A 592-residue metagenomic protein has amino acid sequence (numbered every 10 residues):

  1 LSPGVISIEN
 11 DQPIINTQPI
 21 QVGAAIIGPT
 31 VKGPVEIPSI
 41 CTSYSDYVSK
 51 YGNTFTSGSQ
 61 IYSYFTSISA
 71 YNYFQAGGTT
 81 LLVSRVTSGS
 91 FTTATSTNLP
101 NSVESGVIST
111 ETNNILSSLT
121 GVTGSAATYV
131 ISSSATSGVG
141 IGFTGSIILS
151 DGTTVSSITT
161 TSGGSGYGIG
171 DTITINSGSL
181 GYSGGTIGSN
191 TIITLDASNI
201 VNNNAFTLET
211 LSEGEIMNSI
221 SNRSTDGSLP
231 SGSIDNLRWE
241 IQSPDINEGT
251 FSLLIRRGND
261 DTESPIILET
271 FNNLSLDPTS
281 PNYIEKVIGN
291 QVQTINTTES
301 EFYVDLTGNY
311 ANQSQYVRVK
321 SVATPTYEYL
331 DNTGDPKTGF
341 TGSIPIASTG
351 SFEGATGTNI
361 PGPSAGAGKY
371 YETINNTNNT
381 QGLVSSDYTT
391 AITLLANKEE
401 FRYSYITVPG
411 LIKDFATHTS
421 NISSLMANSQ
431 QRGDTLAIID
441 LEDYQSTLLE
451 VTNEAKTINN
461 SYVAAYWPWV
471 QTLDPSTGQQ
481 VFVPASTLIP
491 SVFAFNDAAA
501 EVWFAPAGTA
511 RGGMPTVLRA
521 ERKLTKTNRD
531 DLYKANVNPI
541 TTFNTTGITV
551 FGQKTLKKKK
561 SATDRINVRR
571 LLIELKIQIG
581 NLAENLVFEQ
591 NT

Functional and structural regions predicted by a protein language model:
L1-P100, S125, N203, P244-T262 (+2 more regions): Structured, hydrophobic secondary-structure cores that serve as assembly/anchoring elements
S2, S7-N10, F55, S96 (+2 more regions): Charged, amphipathic alpha-helical segments
N16-T17, Y71-N72, E104-T123, S165-G166 (+2 more regions): Short linear motifs in intrinsically disordered
I68, V139-I148, T191-T194, V201 (+2 more regions): Short small/polar-residue motifs
T95-S105, T144-I148, I192-T194, S219-I220 (+3 more regions): Short amphipathic beta-strand/extended segments with alternating polar/hydrophobic composition
G106-N199, G232: Conserved, function-critical positions that sit in or immediately flank catalytic and ligand-binding motifs
A127, Y167-G178, P230, L237 (+2 more regions): Extended Gly/Ser/Thr-rich low-complexity repeat segments, especially those forming or decorating extracellular
S177, T210, G410: Residues on the solvent-exposed faces and adjacent turns of beta-rich solenoids used to engage binding targets
